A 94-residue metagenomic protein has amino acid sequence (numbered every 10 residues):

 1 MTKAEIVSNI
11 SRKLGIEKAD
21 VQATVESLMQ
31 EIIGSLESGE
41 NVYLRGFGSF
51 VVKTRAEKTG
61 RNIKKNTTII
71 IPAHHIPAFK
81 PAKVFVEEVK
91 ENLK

Functional and structural regions predicted by a protein language model:
M1-K94: Strongly charged
